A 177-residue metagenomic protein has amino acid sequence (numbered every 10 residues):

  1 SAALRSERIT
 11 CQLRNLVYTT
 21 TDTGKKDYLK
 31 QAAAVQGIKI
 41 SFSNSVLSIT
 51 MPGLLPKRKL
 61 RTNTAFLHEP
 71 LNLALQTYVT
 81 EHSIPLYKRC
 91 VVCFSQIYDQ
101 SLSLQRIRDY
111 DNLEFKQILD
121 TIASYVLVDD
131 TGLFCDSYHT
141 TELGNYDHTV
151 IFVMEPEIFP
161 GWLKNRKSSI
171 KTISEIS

Functional and structural regions predicted by a protein language model:
S1-T19, A34-G37, F42-V46: N-terminal targeting/trafficking signals and adjacent low-complexity tails
K39-F42, S83-K88, L143: Short glycine/proline-enriched loop/turn "hinge" motifs that connect secondary-structure elements and lie
K39-L55, C93-Y98: Short amphipathic
N44-V46, K59-T64: Long, charged, low-complexity intrinsically disordered regions
N63-L102: An N-terminal amphipathic alpha-helical segment
D99-S137, T141: Short, hydrophobic/π-rich interface segment
T131-I176: C-terminal edge-of-domain segments
